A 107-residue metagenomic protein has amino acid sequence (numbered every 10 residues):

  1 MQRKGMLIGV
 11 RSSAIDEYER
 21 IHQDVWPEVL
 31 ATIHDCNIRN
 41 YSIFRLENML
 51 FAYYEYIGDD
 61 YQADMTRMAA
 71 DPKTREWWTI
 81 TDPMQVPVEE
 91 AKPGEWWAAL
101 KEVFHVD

Functional and structural regions predicted by a protein language model:
K4-G9: Active-site-flanking beta-strand signature of metal-NTP-handling nucleotidyl enzymes and homologous cyclase-like
A14-R39: Short amphipathic alpha-helical segments
I15, A52, Y61-A63: Intrinsically disordered, low-complexity acidic/polar segments
L30-F51, E55-D59: Short, glycine- and small/hydrophobic-rich beta-strand elements in well-ordered beta-sheets
C36, I57-E95: An amphipathic, aromatic/His-enriched active-site/gating alpha helix that lines ligand/cofactor pockets
L46, G94-A98: A short, structural micro-pattern
K73-T74, A98-K101, D107: Charge-rich, low-complexity N-terminal segments
